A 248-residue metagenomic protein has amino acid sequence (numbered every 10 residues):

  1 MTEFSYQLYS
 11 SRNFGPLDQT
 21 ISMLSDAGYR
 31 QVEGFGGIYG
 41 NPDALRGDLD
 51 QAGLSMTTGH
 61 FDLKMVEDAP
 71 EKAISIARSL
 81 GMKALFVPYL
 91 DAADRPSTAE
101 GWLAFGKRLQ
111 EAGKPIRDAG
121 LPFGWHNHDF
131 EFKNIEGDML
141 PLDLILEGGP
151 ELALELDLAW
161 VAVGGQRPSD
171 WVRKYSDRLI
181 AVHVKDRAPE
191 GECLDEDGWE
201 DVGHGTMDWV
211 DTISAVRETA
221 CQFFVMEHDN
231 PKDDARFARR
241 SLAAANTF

Functional and structural regions predicted by a protein language model:
M1-A84: N-terminal pre-domain/capping segments
M1-S25, A77-G81, A119, I135-D138 (+2 more regions): Histidine-acidic metal/acid-base catalytic patches
Q7-S11, F35-G37, F61-K64, L90-A92 (+4 more regions): Active-site beta-loop-alpha junctions enriched in small/polar residues
Q31, D43, L63-L154: Active-site acidic/histidine proton-transfer and metal-coordination neighborhood in alpha/beta enzyme cores
E33, T58, F86, G124 (+3 more regions): Conserved beta-strand positions in the central sheet of alpha/beta enzyme cores
K114, W125, W160, H204-T206: Gly/Ser/Thr-rich helix-start
